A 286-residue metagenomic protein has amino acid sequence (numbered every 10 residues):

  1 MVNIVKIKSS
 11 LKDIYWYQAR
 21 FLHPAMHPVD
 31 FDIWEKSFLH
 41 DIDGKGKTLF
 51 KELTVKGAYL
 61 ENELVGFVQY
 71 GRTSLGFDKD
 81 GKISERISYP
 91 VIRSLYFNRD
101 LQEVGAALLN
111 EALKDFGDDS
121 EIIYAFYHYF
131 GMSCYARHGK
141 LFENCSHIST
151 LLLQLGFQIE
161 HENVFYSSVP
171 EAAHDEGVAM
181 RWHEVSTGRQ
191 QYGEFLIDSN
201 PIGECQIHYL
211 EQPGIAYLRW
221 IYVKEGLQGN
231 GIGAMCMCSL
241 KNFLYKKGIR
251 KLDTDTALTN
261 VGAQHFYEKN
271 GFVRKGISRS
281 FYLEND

Functional and structural regions predicted by a protein language model:
M1-G44, G156-N200: Short amphipathic alpha-helix that is part of the acyltransferase structural core
D13-Q18, P28-V29, T54, F67-V68 (+10 more regions): Ligand-binding pocket scaffold of soluble enzyme catalytic domains
P28-V55, L60, F67-S84, R189-Q191 (+2 more regions): A conserved beta-strand-loop-helix scaffold within acyl/acetyltransferase catalytic domains
L53, D118-E121, I249: Short, high-confidence coil segments that cap the C-terminus of an alpha-helix and link into the following beta-strand
S84-V104, I221-Q228: A short, internal acetyl-CoA/4′-phosphopantetheine-binding micro-motif in the GNAT/acyltransferase core
D100-D115, V223, G229-N242, K246 (+1 more regions): Conserved acetyl-CoA-binding loop-helix of GNAT-fold acetyltransferases
I123-H147, T254-A263, S280-N285: Conserved beta-strand-loop-alpha-helix junction that forms the acyl-donor binding cleft
I148, L153-A179, R250, A257-V261 (+2 more regions): C-terminal "cap" of GNAT-fold acetyltransferases
